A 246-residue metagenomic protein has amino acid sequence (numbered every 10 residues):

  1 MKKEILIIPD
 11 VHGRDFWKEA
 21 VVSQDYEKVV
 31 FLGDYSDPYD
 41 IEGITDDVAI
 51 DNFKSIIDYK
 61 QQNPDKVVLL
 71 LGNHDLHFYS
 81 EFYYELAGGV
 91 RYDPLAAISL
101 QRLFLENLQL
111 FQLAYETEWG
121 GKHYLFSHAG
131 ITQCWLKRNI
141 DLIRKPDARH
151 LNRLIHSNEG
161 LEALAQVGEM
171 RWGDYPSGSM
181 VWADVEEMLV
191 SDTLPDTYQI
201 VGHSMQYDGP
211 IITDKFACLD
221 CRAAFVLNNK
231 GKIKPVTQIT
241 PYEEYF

Functional and structural regions predicted by a protein language model:
M1-L6, E116-L125, T213-D214: Beta-strand-turn-beta hairpins that frame and shape the catalytic cleft of phosphate-ester-processing enzymes
K2-K3, Q24-K28, P64-K66, K122 (+1 more regions): A general structural motif
I7-P9, V29-D34, V68-N73, F126-S127 (+2 more regions): Active-site neighborhood of phospho(di)ester-bond hydrolases with catalytic His/Asp-centered motifs
I8, G13-A97: Core catalytic region of metal-dependent phosphoesterases/phosphodiesterases, especially metallo-beta-lactamase-like
G13-W17, D37-Y39, H74-S80, T132-C134 (+2 more regions): Active-site environment of divalent metal-dependent phosphoester hydrolases
H74-G88, L105, Q109-G130: Internal, conserved structured core segments that host functional sites
Y92-S99, L113-D192: Active-site-proximal loop/helix segment associated with metal-binding centers of metalloenzymes
A183-E244: Conserved beta-sheet core of the metallophosphoesterase superfamily
